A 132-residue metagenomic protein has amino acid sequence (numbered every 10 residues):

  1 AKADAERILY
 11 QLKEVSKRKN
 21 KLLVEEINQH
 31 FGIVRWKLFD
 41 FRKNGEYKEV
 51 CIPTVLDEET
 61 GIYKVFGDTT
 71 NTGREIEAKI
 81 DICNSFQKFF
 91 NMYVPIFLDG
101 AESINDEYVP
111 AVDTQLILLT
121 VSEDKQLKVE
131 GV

Functional and structural regions predicted by a protein language model:
A1-K64: Charged, surface-exposed helical/loop "interaction arms" that form contiguous linear patches used for dimerization
K48-V50, E75-E77, Y93, D113: Active-site lining segments that contact anionic ligands and/or coordinate catalytic metals
I52-N84: Conserved ABC ATPase signature
F86-Y93: Short basic/glycine-enriched coil/helix segment immediately N-terminal to the Walker B
D99-A101: Walker B catalytic acidic pair
I104-D106: Catalytic P-loop NTPase motifs of RecA-like helicase/translocase cores
A111-V132: C-terminal lobe/lid and adjacent interdomain/linker elements of RecA-like ASCE P-loop ATPase modules
